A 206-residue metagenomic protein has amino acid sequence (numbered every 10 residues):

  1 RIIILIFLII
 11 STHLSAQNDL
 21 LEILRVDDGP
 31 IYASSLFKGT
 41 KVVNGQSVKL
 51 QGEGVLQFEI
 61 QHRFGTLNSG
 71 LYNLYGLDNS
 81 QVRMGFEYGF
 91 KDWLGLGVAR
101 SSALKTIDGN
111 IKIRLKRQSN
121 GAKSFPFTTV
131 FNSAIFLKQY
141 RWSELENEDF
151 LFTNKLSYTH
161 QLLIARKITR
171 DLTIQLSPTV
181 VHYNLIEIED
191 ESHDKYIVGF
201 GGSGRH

Functional and structural regions predicted by a protein language model:
R1-L20: Bacterial Sec-dependent N-terminal signal peptides
Q17-D149, L156-H160, I168, T173-L176 (+1 more regions): Transmembrane beta-barrel domains of Gram-negative outer membranes and organellar outer membranes
N147-F152, E189-E191: Flexible, glycine/proline-enriched loop segments at strand-loop-helix junctions that form or flank small-ligand binding
D171-H206: A mid-sequence, solvent-exposed acidic-amphipathic segment
